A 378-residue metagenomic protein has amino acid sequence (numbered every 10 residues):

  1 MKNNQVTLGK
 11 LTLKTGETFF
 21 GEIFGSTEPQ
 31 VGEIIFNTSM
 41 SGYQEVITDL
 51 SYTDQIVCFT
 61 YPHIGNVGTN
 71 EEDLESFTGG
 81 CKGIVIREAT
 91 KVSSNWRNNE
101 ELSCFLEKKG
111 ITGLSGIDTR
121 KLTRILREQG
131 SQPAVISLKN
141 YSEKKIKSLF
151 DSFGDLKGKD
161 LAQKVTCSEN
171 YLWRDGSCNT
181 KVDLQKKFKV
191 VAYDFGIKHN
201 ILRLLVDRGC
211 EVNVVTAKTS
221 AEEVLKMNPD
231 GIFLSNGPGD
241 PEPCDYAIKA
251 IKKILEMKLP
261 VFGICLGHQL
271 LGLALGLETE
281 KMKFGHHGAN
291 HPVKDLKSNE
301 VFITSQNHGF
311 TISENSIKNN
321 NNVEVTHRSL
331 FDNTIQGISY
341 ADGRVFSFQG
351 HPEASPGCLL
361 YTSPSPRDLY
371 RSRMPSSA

Functional and structural regions predicted by a protein language model:
K2-K189, Y193-C210, V215-K218, E222 (+2 more regions): RNA-binding accessory domains that recognize and position tRNA/RNA substrates
T112, K189, P260-F262, E278 (+1 more regions): Proline-centered loop/turn at the N-terminus of a beta-strand
Q185-V190, N299-V301, Y340-V345: Beta-strand-turn-beta hairpins that frame and shape the catalytic cleft of phosphate-ester-processing enzymes
E222-N228: Short amphipathic alpha-helix with an adjacent loop that forms part of the alpha/beta core around
D230-G231, N236-I303, T311-E314, S355-L360: Cysteine-nucleophile active-site neighborhood
E300-D342: Catalytic beta-strand/loop cores that center a nucleophilic Ser/Cys/Thr and support acyl-enzyme chemistry
Y361-P366: Conserved small/polar residues in nucleotide/adenosyl-binding loops
R373-A378: Hydrophobic alpha-helical segments, chiefly the membrane-spanning helices and signal/signal-anchor peptides
